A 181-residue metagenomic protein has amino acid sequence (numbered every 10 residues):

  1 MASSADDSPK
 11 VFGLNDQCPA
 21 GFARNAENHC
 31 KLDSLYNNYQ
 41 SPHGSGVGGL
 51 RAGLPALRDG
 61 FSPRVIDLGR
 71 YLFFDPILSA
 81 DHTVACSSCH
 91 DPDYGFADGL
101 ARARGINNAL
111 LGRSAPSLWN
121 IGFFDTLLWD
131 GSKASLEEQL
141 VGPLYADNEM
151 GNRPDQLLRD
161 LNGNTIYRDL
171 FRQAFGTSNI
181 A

Functional and structural regions predicted by a protein language model:
A2-A181: Periplasmic c-type cytochrome electron-transfer domains
